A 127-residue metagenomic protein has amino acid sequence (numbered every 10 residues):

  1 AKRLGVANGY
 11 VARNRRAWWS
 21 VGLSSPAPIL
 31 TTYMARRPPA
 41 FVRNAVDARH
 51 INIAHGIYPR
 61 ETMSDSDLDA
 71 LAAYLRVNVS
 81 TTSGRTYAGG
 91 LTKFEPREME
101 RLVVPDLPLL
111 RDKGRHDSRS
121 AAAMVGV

Functional and structural regions predicted by a protein language model:
A1-G126: Polybasic, glycine- and aromatic-enriched phosphate-binding surface used to engage nucleic acids
